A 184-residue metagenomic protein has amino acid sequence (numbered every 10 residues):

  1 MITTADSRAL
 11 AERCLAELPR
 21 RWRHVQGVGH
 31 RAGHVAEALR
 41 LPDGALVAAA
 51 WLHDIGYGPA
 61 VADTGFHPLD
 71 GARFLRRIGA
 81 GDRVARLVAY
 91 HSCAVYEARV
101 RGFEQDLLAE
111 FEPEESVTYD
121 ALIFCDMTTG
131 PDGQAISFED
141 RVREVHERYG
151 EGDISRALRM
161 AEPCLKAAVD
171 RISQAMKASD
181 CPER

Functional and structural regions predicted by a protein language model:
I2-H24, L52-A60: Active-site flanking loop/helix segments enriched in acidic
L15, E37-V145: Divalent metal-dependent catalytic cores for phosphoryl transfer on phosphate-bearing substrates
R23-Q26, Y119: A generic "alpha-helical surface" signal
V25, G29, P68: Short amphipathic alpha-helical segment that frequently serves as the phosphate-/nucleotide-binding helix
E151-R184: Charged phosphate-binding loop/patch that engages nucleotide di/tri-phosphates or the phosphate backbone of nucleic
